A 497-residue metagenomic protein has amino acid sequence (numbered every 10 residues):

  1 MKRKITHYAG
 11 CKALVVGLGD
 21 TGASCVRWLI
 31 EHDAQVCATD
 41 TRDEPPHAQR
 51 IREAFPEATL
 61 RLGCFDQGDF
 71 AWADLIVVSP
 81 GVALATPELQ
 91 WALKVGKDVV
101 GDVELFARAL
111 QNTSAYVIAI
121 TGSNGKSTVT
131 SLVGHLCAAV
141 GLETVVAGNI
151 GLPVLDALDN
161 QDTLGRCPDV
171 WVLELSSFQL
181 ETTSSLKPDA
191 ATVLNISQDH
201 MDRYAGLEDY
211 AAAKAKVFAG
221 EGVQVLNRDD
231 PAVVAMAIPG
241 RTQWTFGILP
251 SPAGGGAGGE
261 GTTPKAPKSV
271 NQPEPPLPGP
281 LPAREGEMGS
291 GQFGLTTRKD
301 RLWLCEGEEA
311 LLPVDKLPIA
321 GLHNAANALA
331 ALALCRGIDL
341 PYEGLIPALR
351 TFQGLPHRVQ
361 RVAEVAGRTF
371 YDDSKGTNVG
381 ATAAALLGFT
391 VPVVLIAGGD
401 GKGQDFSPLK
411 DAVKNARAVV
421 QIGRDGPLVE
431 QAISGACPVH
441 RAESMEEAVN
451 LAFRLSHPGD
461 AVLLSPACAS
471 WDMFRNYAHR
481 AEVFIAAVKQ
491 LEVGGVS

Functional and structural regions predicted by a protein language model:
M1-G101, L105, G254, G258-P275 (+2 more regions): N-terminal leader/targeting and accessory segments in enzymes
K2-K12, A23-H32, L312-A416, Q431: Nucleotide phosphate-binding/pyrophosphate-handling subdomain across enzymes that bind or process nucleotide phosphates
T21, V129, D425: Hydrophobic/small residue at the entry helix of a nucleotide-binding pocket
R27-I30, R52, G68-A71, P80-R228 (+4 more regions): Phosphate-binding loop of NTP-binding sites
Q35-R42, L226-R228, I396-A397, A416-R424: Short internal beta-strands
D40, L62-C64, G101-A107, A147 (+7 more regions): Beta-strand->loop->alpha-helix junctions that form or flank phosphate-binding loops in nucleotide-handling enzymes
A48-T59, D405-D460, G495-S497: C-terminal helical cap/extension that packs against the catalytic core of soluble nucleotide-cofactor enzymes
C64-G68, N112-T113, Q161-R203, A235-A253 (+4 more regions): Extended acidic/charged loop-beta regions that coordinate divalent cations and stabilize anionic phosphate/carboxylate
